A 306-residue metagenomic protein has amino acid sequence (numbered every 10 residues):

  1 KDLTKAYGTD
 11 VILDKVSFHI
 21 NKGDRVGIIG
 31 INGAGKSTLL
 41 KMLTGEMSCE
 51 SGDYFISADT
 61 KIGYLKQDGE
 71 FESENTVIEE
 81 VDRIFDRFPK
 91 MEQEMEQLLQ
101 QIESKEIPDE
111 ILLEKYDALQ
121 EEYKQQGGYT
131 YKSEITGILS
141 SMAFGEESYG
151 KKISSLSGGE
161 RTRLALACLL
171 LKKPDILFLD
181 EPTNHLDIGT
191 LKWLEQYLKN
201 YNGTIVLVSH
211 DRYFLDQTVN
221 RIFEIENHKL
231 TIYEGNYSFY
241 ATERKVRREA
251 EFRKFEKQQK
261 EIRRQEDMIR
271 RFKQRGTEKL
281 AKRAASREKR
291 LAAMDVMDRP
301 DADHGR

Functional and structural regions predicted by a protein language model:
K1-F255, R306: ABC ATP-binding cassette signature C-motif
L113-T130, V246-R306: Flexible nucleotide-interacting loop at or near the entrance of a catalytic core
